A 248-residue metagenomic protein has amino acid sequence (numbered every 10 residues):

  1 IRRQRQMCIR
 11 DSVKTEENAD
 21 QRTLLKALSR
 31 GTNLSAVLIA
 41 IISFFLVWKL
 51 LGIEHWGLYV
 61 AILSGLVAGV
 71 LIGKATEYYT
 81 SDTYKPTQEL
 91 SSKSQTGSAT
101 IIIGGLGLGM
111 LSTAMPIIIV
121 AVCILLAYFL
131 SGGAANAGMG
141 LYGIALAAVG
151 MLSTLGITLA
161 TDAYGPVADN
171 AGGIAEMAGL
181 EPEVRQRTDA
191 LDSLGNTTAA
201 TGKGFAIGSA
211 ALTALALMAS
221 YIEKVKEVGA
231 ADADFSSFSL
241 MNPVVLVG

Functional and structural regions predicted by a protein language model:
I1-I9: Single conserved hydrophobic/aromatic residue that forms the stacking wall/gate of nucleotide- or nucleobase-binding
R2, G31, S35, I39 (+10 more regions): Alpha-helical transmembrane segments in multi-pass membrane proteins
R10-A19, K74-S81: C-terminal ends of transmembrane helices
T15-V37, P86-S112, L180-K203, A233-L240: Membrane-interface segments at loop-to-transmembrane junctions
A40-W56, A121-G138, T213-S237: Transmembrane helix-loop junctions at the membrane interface of multipass transporters and ion channels
I41, F45, L106, M110-L125 (+3 more regions): Hydrophobic alpha-helical segments of membrane proteins
E54-S64, G133-L152, G229-V247: Membrane-water interface of transmembrane alpha-helices in multipass transporters/channels
A160-A171, A175-A178: Membrane-embedded alpha-helices of multi-pass transport/permease systems
